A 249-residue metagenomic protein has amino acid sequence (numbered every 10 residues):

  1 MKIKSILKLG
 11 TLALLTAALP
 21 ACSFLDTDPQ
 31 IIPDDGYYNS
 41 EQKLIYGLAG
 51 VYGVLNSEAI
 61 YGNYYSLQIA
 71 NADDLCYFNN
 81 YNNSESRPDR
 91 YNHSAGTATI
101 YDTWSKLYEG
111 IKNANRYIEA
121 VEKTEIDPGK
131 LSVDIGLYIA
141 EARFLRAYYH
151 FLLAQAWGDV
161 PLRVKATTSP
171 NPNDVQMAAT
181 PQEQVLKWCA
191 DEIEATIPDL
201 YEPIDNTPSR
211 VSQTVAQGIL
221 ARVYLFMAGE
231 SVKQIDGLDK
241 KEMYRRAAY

Functional and structural regions predicted by a protein language model:
M1-Q30: Bacterial Sec-dependent N-terminal signal peptides
C22-A70, N92-H93, K241-A247: Membrane-proximal, proline-rich intrinsically disordered regions
E41, I45-G47, G53-V54, N80-W157 (+2 more regions): Conserved, well-structured interaction surfaces
N113, V185, E192, D236 (+1 more regions): Alpha-helical solenoid repeat scaffolds, predominantly canonical TPR units
R143, Q217-V223: TPR/Sel1-like alpha-solenoid repeat signature
A154-Q155, P161, I204, F226-I235: Short coil/turn linking the two alpha-helices of tandem helical-hairpin repeats
V164-T167, A179, G218, S231-R245: Acidic, serine/threonine/proline-rich low-complexity intrinsically disordered regions
